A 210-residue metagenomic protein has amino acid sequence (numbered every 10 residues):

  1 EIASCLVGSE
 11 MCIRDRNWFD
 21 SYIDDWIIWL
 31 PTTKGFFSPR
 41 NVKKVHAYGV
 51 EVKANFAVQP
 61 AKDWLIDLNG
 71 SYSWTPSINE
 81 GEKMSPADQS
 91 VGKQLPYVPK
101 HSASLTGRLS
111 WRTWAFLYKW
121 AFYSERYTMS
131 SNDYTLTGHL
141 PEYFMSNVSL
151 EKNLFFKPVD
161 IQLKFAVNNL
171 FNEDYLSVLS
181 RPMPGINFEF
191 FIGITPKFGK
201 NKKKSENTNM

Functional and structural regions predicted by a protein language model:
E1-G8, I13: Single conserved hydrophobic/aromatic residue that forms the stacking wall/gate of nucleotide- or nucleobase-binding
A3, V42-H46, L95, G138 (+2 more regions): Residue-level "hotspot" positions that anchor or transmit function at local structural transition points
S4, Y48-V52, H101-L105, F144-L150 (+1 more regions): Hydrophobic, lipid-facing positions within transmembrane beta-strands of outer-membrane proteins
E10, R14, A61-I66, T113-L117 (+2 more regions): Repeated loop/turn-to-beta-strand initiation elements of outer-membrane beta-barrel proteins
W18-Y22, R40-Y127: Gram-negative outer-membrane beta-barrel transporters
W26-T33, T75, N79-D88, Y127-T135 (+2 more regions): Outer-membrane beta-barrel translocator domains and adjoining extracellular loop/strand segments of Gram-negative
I28-N41, Q89-V91, N187: Surface-exposed loop/turn segments flanking beta-strands in extracellular/periplasmic regions
F122-S131, H139-P141, N147-M210: C-terminal beta-signal and adjacent terminal beta-strands/loops of Gram-negative outer-membrane beta-barrel proteins
